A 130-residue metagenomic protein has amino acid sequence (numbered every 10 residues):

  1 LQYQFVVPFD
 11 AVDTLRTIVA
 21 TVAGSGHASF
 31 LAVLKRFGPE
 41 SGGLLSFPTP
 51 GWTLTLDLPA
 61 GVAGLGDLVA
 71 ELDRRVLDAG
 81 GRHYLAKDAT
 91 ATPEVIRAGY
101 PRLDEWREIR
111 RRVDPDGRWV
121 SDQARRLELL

Functional and structural regions predicted by a protein language model:
L1-A98: Substrate-recognition/cap regions that form aromatic- and gly/pro-loop-enriched pockets for small-molecule ligands
L77-L130: Activity-critical C-terminal alpha-helical subdomain
